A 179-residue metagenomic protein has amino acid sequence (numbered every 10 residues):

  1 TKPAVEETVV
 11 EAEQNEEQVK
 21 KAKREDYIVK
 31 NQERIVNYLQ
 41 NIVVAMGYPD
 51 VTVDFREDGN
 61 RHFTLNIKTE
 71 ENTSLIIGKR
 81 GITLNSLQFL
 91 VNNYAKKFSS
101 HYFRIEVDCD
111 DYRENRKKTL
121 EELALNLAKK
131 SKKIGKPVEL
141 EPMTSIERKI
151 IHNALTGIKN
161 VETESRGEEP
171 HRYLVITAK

Functional and structural regions predicted by a protein language model:
T1-K179: RNA-contacting regions in translation and RNA-metabolism proteins, encompassing KH/S1 modules where present
